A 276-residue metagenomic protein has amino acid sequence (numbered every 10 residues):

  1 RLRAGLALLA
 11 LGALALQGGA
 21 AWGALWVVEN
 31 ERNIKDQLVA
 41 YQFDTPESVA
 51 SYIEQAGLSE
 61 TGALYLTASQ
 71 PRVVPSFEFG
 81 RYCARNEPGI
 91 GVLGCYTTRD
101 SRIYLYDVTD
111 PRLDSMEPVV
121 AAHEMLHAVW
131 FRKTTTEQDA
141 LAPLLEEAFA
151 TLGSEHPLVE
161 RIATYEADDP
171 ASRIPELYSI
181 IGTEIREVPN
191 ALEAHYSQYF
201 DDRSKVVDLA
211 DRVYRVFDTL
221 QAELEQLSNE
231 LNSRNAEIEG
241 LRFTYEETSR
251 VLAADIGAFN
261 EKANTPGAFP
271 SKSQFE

Functional and structural regions predicted by a protein language model:
R1-L8, D114, P118: Structural motif marking the loop-to-transmembrane transition
R3-R99, L141-A263, G267: Metalloprotease/metallohydrolase-associated module, dominated by Zn2+-dependent proteases
D100-Y104, L126: Glycine-rich, often proline-containing surface loops adjacent to acidic residues and nearby aromatics that form
Y104-V120: Short pre-active-site segment immediately N-terminal to the catalytic Zn-binding motif
D114, V129-L144: Short, solvent-exposed secondary-structure capping/transition elements
V119-R132: Active-site recognition of the HExxH zinc-binding catalytic motif
S271-E276: Short, intrinsically disordered, charge-balanced linker/junction segments flanking boundaries in proteins
